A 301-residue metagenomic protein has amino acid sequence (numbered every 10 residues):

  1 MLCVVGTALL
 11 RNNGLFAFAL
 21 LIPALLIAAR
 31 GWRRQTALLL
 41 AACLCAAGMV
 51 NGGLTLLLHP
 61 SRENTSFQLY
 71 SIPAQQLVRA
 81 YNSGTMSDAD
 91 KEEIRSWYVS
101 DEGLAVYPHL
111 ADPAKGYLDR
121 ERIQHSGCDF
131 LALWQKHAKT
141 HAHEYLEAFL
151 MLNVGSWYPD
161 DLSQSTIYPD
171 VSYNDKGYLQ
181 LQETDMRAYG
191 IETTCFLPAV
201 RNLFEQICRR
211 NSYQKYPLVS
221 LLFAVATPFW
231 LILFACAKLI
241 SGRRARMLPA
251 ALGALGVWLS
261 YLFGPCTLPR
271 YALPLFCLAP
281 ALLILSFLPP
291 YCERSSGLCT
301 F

Functional and structural regions predicted by a protein language model:
M1-R11, P23, C43-V50: Membrane-interface alpha helices of multi-pass inner-membrane proteins
L2-V4, L39-C43, R243-Y261: Transmembrane alpha-helix segments characteristic of polytopic inner-membrane glycan-assembly/cell-envelope
A8-A17, L262-F276: Membrane-interface catalytic loops of GT-C/OST-like multi-pass glycosylation enzymes that act
N13-A28, L40: Transmembrane-embedded, aromatic-rich helix segments that form part of the hydrophobic channel/pocket engaging
P23-R33, F234-R243, I284-C292: Structural signal for the C-terminal ends of transmembrane alpha-helices and the immediately following loop
R30-C45, S296-T300: Membrane-interfacial entry segments at the cytosolic side of transmembrane helices
S61-T194: Membrane-proximal stem/loop segments at transmembrane-domain junctions that anchor or position
L152-A250, A254: Membrane-interface anchor segments at the N-terminal boundary of transmembrane helices in multi-pass membrane enzymes
